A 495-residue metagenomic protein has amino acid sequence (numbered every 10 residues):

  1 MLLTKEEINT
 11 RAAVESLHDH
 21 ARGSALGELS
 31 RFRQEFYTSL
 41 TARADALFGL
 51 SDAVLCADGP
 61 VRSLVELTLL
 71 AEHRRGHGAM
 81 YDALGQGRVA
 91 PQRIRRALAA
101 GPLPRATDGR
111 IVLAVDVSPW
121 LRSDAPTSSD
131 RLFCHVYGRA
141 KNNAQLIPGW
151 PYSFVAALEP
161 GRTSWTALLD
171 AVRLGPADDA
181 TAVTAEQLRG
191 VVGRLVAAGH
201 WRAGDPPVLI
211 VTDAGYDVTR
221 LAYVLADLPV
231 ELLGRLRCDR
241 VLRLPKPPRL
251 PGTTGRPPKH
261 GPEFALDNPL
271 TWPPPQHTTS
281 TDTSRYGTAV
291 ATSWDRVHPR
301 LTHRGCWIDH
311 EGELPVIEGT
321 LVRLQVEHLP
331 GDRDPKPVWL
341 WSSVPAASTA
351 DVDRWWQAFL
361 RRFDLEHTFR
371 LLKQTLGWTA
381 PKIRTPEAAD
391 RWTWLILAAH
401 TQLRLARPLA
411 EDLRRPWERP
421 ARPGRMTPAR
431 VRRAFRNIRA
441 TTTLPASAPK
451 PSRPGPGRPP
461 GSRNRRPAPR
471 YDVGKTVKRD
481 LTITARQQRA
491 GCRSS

Functional and structural regions predicted by a protein language model:
L2-G85: Gly/serine-rich nucleotide phosphate-binding loop at the start of the catalytic core of nucleotide/ADP-ribose-handling
V54, A83-R173, T302: Active-site-proximal, Lys/Arg-enriched surface segment that forms a nucleic-acid-binding/basic interface patch
L67-T68, G109-S123, V155, P207-D217 (+4 more regions): Short, conserved catalytic/metal-binding motifs centered on acidic residues
G78-D82, H135-P206, E318-S348: Electropositive, glycine- and tryptophan-enriched low-complexity nucleic-acid-binding patches
P119, E263, D267, T349-I383: Short amphipathic alpha-helical "interface-anchor" segments enriched in bulky aromatics
S164-L168, R173-T181, R237, L242-L360 (+3 more regions): An anionic, glycine-rich sequence signature occurring as long contiguous blocks
P176-T253: Domain-level cores of phosphate- or acyl-group-handling catalytic modules
T379-N437: Basic, amphipathic alpha-helical segments enriched in Lys/Arg and hydrophobic/aromatic residues
